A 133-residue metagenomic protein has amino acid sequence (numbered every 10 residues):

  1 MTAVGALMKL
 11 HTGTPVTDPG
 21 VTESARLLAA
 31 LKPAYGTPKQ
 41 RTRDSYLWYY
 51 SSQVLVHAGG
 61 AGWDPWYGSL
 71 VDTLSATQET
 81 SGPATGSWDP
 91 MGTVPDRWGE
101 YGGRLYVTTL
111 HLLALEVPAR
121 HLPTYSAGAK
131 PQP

Functional and structural regions predicted by a protein language model:
M1-D72, A76-K130: An alpha-helical repeat/solenoid feature that recognizes helix-turn-helix modules
